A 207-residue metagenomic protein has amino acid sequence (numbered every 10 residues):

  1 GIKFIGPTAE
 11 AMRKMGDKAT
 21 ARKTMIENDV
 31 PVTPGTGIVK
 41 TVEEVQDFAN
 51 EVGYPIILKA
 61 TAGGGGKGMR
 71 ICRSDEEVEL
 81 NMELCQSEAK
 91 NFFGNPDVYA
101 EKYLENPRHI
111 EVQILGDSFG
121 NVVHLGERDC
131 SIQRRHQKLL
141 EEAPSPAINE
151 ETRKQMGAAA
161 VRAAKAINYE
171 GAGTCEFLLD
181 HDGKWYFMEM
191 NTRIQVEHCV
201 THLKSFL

Functional and structural regions predicted by a protein language model:
G1-C175, L179-K204: N-terminal beta-alpha lobe that positions the nucleotide/phosphoryl donor in ATP/NTP-coupled carboxylate activation
